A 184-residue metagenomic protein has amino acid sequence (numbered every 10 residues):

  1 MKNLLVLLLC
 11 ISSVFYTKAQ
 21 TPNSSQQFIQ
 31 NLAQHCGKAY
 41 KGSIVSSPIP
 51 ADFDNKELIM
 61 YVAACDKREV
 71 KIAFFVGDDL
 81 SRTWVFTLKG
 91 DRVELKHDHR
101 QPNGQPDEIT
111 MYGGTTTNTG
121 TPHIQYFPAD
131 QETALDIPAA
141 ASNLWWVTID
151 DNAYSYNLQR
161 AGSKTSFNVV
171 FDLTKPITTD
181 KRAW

Functional and structural regions predicted by a protein language model:
M1-T21: Bacterial Sec-dependent N-terminal signal peptides
N23-P50: Tryptophan-anchored aromatic micro-motifs
H35-K41, C65-A73, V93-E94, D151-S155: Short, hydrophobic/aromatic-rich segments at coil-to-beta transitions
K41-K67: Short, solvent-exposed loop/hinge segments that bridge or flank secondary-structure elements
N55-E57, D79-T83, A140-S142, K164-N168: Short, surface-exposed coil-to-beta transition loops
W84-E132: An exposed acidic His-Trp-rich patch
T110, T115, D151-W184: Edge beta-strand at a domain terminus
H123-A161: Helix-rich interaction surfaces within compact, conserved domain-sized segments that mediate assembly or partner
